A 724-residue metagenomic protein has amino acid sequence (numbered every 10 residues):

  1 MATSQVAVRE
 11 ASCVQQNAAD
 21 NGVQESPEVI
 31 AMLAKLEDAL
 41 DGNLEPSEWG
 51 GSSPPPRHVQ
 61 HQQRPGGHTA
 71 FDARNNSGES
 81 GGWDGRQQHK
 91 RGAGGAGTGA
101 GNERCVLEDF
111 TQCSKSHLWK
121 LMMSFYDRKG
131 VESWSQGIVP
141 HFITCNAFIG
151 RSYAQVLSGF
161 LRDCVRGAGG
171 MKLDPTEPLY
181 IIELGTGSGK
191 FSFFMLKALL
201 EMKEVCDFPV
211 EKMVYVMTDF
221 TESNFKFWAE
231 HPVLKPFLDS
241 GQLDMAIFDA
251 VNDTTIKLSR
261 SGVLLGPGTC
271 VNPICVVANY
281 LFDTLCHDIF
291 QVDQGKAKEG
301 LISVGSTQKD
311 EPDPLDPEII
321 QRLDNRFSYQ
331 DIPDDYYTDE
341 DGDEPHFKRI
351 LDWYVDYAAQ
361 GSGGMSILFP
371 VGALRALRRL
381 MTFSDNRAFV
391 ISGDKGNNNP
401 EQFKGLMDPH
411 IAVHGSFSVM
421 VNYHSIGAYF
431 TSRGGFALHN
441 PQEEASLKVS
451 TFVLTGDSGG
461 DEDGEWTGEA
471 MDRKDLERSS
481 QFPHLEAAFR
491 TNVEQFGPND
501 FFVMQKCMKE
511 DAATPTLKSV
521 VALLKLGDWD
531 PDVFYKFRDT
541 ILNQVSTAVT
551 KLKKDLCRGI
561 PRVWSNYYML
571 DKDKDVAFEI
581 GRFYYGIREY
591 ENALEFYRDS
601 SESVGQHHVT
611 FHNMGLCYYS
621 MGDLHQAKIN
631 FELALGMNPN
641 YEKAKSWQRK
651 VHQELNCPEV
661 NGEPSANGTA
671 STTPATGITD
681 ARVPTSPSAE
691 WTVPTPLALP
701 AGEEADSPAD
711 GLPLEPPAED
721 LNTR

Functional and structural regions predicted by a protein language model:
A2, R9-P55, D72, G78-P178 (+15 more regions): N-terminal charged/capping segments associated with class I S-adenosyl-L-methionine
C206-D207, K212-D219: Conserved SAM-binding motif I beta-strand of class I
K226-G268, F347: S-adenosyl-L-methionine
R260-Q294, G363-V371: A short SAM/SAH-binding and catalytic strip from SAM-dependent methyltransferases
A278-D341, I411, G415: A mobile, often basic/glycine-rich helix-loop segment that functions as the active-site lid/recognition loop
K348, D352-E602, Q606-H612, L616 (+2 more regions): Rossmann-like AdoMet/SAM-dependent catalytic core
Q606-T610, G636-R649, E659-V660, G677: Boundary/linker segments of alpha-helical solenoid repeat arrays
